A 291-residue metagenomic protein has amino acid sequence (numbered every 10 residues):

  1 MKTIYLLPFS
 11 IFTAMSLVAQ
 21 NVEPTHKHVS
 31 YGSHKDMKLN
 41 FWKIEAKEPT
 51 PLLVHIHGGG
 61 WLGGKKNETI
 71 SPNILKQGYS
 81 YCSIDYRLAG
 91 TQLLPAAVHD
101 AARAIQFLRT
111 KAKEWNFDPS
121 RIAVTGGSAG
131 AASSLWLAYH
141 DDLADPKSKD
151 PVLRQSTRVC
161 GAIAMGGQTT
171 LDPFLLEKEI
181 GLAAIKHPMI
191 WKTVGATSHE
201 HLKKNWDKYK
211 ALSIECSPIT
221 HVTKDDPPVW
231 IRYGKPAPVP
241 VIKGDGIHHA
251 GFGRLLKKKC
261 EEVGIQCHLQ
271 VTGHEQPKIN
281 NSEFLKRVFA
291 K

Functional and structural regions predicted by a protein language model:
M1-V22: Bacterial Sec-dependent N-terminal signal peptides
Q20-K47, T223: N-terminal cap/lid segment of alpha/beta-hydrolase-fold proteins
H34, P173-H221, P227, H248: Mobile cap/lid helix-loop segments that gate and shape the active-site cleft of serine hydrolases
N40-W42, V229-K291: C-terminal catalytic histidine-bearing segment of alpha/beta-hydrolase fold enzymes
P49-G59: Short beta-strand element of the alpha/beta-hydrolase
K65-S83: Short amphipathic alpha-helix adjacent to the substrate-entry channel of hydrolases
L93-K113: Alpha/beta-hydrolase active-site loop
Q106-I180: Primarily recognizes the serine-hydrolase "nucleophile elbow" in alpha/beta-hydrolase and SGNH/GDSL folds
